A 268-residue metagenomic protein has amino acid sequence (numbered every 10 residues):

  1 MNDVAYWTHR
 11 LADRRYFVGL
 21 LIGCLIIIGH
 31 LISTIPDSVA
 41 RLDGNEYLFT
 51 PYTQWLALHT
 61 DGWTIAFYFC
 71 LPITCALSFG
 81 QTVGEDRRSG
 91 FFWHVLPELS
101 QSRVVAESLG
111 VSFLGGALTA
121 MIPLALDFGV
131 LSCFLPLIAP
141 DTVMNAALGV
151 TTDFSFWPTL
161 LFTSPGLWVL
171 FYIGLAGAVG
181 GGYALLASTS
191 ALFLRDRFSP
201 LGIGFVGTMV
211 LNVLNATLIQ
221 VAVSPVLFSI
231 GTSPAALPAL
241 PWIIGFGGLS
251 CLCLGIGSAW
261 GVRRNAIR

Functional and structural regions predicted by a protein language model:
M1-C24: Aromatic- and glycine-rich beta-strand/loop motifs that create alpha-glucan
Y6, T189, F193, G247-R268: Junction motif at the cytosolic side of a transmembrane helix
R15-Y16, S100-S102, A106, D196-L201: Membrane-helix interface segments
L21-I26, F198-L211: Central hydrophobic cores of alpha-helical transmembrane segments in multi-pass integral membrane proteins
I27-Q81, G110-S188, F228-G248: Secretory targeting signals
T82-L114: Helix-loop-helix units of permease transmembrane domains in multi-pass membrane transporters, especially ABC
I122, L126-V130, F134, L186 (+5 more regions): Alpha-helical membrane-inserting segments
P136-V150, V206-V223: Juxtamembrane non-transmembrane "cap" segments at the membrane-aqueous interface of multi-pass membrane proteins
